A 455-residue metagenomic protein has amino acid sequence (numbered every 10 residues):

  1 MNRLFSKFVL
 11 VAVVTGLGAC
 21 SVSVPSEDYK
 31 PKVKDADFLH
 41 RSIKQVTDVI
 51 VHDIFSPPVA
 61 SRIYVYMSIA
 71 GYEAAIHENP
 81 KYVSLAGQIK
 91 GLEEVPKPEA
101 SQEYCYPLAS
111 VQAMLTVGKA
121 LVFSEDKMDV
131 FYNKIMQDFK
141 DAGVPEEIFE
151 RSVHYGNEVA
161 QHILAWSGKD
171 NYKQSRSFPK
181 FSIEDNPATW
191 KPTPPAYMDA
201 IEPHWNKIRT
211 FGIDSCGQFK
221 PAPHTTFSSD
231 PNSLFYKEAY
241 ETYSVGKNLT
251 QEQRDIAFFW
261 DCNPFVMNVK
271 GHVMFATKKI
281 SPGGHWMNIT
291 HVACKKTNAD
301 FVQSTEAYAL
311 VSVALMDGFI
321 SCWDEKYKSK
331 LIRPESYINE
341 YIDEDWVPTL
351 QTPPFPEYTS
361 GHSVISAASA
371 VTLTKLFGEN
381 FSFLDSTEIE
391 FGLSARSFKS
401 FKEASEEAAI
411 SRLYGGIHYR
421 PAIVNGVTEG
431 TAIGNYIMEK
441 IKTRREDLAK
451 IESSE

Functional and structural regions predicted by a protein language model:
M1-V9: Bacterial N-terminal signal peptides that target proteins for export
L10, S21-S23: Generic low-polarity alpha-helical segments
G16-A19: C-terminal motif of bacterial Sec signal peptides marking the signal peptidase cleavage site
S23-E455: Acidic/polar surface patches and capping/hinge elements
